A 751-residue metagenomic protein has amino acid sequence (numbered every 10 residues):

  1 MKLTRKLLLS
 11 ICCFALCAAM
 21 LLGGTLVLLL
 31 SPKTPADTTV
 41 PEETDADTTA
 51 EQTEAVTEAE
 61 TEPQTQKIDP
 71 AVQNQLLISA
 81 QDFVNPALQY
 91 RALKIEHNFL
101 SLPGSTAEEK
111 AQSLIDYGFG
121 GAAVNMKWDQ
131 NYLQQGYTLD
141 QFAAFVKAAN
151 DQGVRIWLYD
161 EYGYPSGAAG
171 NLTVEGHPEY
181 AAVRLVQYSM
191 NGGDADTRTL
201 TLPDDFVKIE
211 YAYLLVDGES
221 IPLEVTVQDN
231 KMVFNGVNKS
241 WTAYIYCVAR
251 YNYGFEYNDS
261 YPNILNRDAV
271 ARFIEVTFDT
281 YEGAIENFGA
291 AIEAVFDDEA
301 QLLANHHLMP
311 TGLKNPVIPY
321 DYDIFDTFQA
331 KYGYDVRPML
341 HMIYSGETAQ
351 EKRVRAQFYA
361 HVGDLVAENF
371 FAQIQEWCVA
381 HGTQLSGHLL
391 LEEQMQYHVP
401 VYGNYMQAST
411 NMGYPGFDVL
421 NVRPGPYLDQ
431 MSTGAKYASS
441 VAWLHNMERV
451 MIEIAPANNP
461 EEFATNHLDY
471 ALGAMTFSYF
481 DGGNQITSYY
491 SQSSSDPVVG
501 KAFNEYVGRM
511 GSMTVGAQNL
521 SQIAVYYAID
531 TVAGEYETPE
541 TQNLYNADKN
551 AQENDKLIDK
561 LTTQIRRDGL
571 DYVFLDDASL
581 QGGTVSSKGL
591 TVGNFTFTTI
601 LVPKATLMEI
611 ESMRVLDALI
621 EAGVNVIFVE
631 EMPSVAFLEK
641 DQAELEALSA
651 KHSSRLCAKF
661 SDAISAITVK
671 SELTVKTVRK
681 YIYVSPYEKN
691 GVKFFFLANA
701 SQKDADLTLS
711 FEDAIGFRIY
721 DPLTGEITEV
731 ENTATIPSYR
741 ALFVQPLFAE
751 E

Functional and structural regions predicted by a protein language model:
M1-E60: Gram-positive cell-envelope targeting signals
T49-S79: N-terminal low-complexity, Pro/Thr/Ser-rich intrinsically disordered segments that act as propeptides or flexible
P63, A80-Q112, Y117-G120: Mature N-terminal segment immediately following signal peptide/propeptide cleavage in secreted/periplasmic
D69, N74, Y90-A92, P103 (+9 more regions): Carbohydrate-binding surfaces of carbohydrate-active enzymes
L76-I95, N252, S260-V276, E282-D298: An acidic-aromatic substrate-binding cleft motif
V124-V225, A243-A271, E275: Acidic/aromatic-lined carbohydrate-recognition and catalytic surfaces of CAZymes acting on diverse glycans
L223-Q228, Y572: Extracellular/luminal ectodomains and secreted, surface-exposed scaffolds of diverse proteins
N230-N238, E731-S738: A surface-exposed beta-strand-loop module
